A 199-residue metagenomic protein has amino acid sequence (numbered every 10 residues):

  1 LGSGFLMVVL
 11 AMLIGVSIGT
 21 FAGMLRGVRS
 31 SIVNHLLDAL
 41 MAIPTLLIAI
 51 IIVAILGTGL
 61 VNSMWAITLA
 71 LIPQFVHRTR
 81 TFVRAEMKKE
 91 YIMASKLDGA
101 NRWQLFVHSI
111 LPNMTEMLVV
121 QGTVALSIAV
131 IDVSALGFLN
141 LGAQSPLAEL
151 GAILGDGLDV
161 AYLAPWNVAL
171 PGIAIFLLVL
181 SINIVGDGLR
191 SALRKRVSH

Functional and structural regions predicted by a protein language model:
L1-I14, W103-A135, I182: Transmembrane alpha-helices
G2-M7, I18, S30-N34, V61-W65 (+5 more regions): Short alpha-helical transmembrane interface motifs in multi-pass membrane proteins
L10, I14, G23-E86: Generic hydrophobic transmembrane alpha-helix motif, especially the helices
V28, T81-Y91, L189-R196: Transmembrane helix boundary and interhelical loop/hinge segments in multi-pass membrane proteins
I50-I51, G59-T68, L118-A152: Non-cytoplasmic
V53-I55, V83, D132-A174: Glycine-rich helix-loop "coupling/hinge" segments at transmembrane-helix boundaries in multipass transporters
L56, L60, I67-A70, E116-V124 (+1 more regions): C-terminal transmembrane helix and the adjacent membrane-cytosol boundary/short C-terminal tail of inner/organellar
